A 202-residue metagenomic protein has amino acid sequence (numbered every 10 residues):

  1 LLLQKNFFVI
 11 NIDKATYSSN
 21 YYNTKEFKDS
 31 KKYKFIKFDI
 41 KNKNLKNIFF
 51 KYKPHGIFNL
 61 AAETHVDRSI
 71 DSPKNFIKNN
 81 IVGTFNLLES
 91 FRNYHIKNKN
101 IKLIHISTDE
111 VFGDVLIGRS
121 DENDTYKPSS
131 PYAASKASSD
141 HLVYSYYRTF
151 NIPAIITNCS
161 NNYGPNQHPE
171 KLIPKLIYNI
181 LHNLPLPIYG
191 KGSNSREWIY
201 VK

Functional and structural regions predicted by a protein language model:
L1-N162: N-terminal Rossmann-like NAD(P)+-binding domain of SDR-like oxidoreductases, especially those catalyzing
L116-R119, S129, H141-K202: NAD(P)-dependent short-chain dehydrogenase/reductase
